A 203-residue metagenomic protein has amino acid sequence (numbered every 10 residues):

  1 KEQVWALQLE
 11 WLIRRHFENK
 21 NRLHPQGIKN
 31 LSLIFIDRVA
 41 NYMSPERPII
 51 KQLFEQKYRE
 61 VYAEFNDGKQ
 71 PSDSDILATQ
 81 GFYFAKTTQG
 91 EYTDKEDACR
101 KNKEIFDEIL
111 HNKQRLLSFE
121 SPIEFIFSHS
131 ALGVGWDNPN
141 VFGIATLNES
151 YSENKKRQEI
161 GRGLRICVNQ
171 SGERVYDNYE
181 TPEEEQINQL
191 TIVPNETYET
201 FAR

Functional and structural regions predicted by a protein language model:
K1-F127, V134, S150-S152, E184: Conserved C-terminal RecA-like helicase domain
G27, E120, P139, E185-I187 (+1 more regions): A generic fold-level signal
F35, L147, N195: Structured beta-strand/turn binding interfaces of compact recognition modules in eukaryotic regulators
M43-S44, W136, K155, V168 (+1 more regions): Short helix/loop capping segments that flank catalytic or ligand/cofactor-binding pockets
Y62-G68, K156-G161, E173-Y179: Short C-terminal domain-edge/linker segments immediately following a structured domain
I126-L164, L190-T191: A short beta-strand element within the Helicase C-terminal
R165-R203: Long, hydrophobic alpha-helical segments
